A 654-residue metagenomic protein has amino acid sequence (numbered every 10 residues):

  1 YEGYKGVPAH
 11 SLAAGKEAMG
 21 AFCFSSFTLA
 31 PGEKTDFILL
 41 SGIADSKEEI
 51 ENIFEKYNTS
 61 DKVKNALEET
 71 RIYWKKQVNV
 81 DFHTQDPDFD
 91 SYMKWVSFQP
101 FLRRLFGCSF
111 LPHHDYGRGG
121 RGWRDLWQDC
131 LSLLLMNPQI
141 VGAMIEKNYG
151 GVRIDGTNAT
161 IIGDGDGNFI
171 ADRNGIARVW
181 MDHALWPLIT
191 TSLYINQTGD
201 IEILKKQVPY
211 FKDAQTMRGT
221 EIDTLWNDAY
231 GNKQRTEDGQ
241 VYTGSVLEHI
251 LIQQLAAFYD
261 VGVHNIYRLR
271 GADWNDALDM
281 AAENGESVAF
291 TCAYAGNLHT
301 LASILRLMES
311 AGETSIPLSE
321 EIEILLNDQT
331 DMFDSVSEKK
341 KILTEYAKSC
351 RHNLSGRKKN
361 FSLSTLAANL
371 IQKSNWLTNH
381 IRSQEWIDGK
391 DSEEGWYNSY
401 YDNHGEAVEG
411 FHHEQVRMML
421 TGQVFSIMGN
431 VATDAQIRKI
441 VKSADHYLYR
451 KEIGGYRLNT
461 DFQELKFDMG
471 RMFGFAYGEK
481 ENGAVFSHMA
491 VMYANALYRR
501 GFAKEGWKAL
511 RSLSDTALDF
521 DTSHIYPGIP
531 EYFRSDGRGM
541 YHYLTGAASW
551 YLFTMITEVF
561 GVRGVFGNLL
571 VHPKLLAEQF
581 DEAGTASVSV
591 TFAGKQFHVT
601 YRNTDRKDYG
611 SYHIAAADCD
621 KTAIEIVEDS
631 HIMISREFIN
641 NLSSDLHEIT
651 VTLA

Functional and structural regions predicted by a protein language model:
Y1-A654: Acidic, mature catalytic/reactive cores of soluble proteins
